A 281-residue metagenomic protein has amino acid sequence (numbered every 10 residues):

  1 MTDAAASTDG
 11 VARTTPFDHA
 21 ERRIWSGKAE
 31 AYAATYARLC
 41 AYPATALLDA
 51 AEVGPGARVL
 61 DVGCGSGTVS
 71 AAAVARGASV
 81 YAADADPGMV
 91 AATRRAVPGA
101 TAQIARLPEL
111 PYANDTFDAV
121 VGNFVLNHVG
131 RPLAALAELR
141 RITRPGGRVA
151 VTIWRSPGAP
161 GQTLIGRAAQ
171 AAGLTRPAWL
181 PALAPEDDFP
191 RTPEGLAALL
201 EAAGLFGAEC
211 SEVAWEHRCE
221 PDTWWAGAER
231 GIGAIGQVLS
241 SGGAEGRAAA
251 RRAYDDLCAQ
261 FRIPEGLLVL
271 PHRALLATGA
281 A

Functional and structural regions predicted by a protein language model:
T2-P55, T68-A72, G88-A92, A96: Conserved class I S-adenosyl-L-methionine
D3-A4, E21, E209-E265: C-terminal helical/coil "lid" or tail adjacent to the Rossmann-like core of SAM-dependent
R58-L110: Class I SAM-dependent methyltransferase SAM/SAH-binding core
P108-A119: A short acidic, Gly/Pro-enriched loop at the edge of an enzyme's catalytic core that lines a small-molecule cofactor
A119-P132, R155: A short SAM/SAH-binding and catalytic strip from SAM-dependent methyltransferases
L133-R148: A short glycine-rich, Lys/Arg-flanked "PGG" loop and its adjoining helix->strand segment in the class I
R148-E220, L239, P264: Conserved catalytic/acceptor-binding region of the Class I
H272-A281: Core SAM-dependent methyltransferase catalytic element
